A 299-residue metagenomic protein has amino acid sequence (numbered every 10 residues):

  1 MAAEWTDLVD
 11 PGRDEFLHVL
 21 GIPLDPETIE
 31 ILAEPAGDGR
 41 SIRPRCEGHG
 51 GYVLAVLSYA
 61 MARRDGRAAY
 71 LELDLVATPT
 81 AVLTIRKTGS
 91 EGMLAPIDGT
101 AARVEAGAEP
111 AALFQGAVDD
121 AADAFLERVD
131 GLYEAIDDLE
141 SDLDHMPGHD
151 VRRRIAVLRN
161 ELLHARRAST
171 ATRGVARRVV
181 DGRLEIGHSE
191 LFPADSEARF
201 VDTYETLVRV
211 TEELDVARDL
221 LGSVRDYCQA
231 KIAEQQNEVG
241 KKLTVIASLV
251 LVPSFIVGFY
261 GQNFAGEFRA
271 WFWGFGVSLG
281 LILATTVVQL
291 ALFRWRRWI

Functional and structural regions predicted by a protein language model:
M1-L184, D202, T206-E213, W298-I299: Peripheral, non-transmembrane regulatory/ligand-interaction domains of membrane transport proteins
A55, L191, D195-A198, D202-Y204 (+1 more regions): Intrinsically disordered, low-complexity proline-rich regions
G107-A108, V175-A176, G187-S189, F264 (+2 more regions): Short, intrinsically disordered/low-complexity patches at protein termini and at juxtamembrane boundaries
V151, F192-D195, V216-A217: DNA-binding recognition helix and immediately preceding turn/loop of helix-turn-helix/winged-helix domains
V151-R154, S196-R199, C228, Q235: DHp/HisKA histidine-phosphotransfer helix
G182-G187, L191-D202, G276, A291-I299: Cytosol-facing regions at membranes
E205-I299: Hydrophobic alpha-helical transmembrane segments and their immediately adjacent juxtamembrane loops
